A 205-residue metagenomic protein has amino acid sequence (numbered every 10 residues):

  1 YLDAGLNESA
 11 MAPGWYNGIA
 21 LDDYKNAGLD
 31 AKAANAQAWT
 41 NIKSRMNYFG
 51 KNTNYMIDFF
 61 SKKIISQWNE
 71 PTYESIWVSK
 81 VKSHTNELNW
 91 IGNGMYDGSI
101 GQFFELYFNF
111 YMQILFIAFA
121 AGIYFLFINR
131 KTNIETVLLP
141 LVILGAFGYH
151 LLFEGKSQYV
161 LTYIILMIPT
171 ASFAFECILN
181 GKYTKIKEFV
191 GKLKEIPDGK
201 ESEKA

Functional and structural regions predicted by a protein language model:
Y1-L88: Membrane-proximal stem/loop segments at transmembrane-domain junctions that anchor or position
N52-T53, N129-K131, G155: Short coil/turn helix-boundary motifs
F60-L139: Membrane-interface anchor segments at the N-terminal boundary of transmembrane helices in multi-pass membrane enzymes
N109-Q113, K156-E176: Hydrophobic/aromatic-rich transmembrane helices and adjacent perimembrane loops
F116-L126, L144, M167-L179: Transmembrane alpha-helical segments
F125-L126, V142-S157: Transmembrane-helix signature of polytopic, lipid-linked glycan biosynthesis machinery
L126-E135, A171-A205: Membrane-interface junctions at the ends of membrane-embedded or membrane-associated helices
